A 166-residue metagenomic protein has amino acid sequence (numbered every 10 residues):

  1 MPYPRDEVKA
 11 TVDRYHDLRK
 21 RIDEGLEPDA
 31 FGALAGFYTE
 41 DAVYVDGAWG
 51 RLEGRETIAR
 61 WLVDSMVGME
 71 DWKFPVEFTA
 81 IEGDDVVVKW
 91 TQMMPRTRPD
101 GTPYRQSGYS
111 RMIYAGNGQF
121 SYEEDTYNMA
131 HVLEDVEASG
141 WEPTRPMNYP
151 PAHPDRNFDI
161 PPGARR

Functional and structural regions predicted by a protein language model:
M1-E40, M147, R156-R166: Short, low-complexity N-terminal intrinsically disordered segments enriched in polar/charged residues
P2-D6, S65-R166: A beta-strand edge to alpha-helix "cap/lid" segment located at domain peripheries
V12-R19, Y38, I58, L62 (+2 more regions): Hydrophobic alpha-helical core bundles mediating ligand binding, dimerization, or RNAP-core interactions
D17, V43-G54, P150-F158: Short N-terminal signal/transit or membrane-insertion segments and the immediately adjacent low-complexity/disordered
A30-G83: A solvent-exposed, acidic/Ser-Thr-rich amphipathic alpha-helical stretch
